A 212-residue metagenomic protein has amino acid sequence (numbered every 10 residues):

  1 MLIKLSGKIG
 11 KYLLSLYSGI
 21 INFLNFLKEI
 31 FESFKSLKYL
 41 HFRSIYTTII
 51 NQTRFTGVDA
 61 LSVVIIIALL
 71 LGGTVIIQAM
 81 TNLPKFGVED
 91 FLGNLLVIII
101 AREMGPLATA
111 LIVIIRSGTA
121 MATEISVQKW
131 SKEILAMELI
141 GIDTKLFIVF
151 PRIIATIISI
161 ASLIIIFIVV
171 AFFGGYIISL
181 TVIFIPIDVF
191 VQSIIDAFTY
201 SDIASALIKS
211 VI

Functional and structural regions predicted by a protein language model:
M1-T47: Short, membrane-interfacial amphipathic segments enriched in basic
K28-L40, G72-L83, I178-V182: Structural signal for alpha-helical transmembrane segments and their membrane-water exit/capping regions in multi-pass
Y46-I50, E89, G93, A110 (+6 more regions): Alpha-helical membrane-protein architecture signal
Q52-A108: Active-site cofactor/substrate anionic-group-binding motifs, chiefly glycine- and Lys/Arg-rich phosphate-binding loops
G57, L61, I65, M104 (+1 more regions): Selective transmembrane-helix segments that form parts of the transport pathway or gating/packing helices in multipass
Q78-A101, I166-V211: Membrane-interfacial helix-loop-helix connectors in multipass membrane proteins
L111-K129: A hydrophobic alpha-helix feature that marks transmembrane segments and, especially, their cytosolic C-terminal ends
E124-F150: Short cytoplasmic-facing helical segments at TM-TM junctions of multi-pass membrane proteins
